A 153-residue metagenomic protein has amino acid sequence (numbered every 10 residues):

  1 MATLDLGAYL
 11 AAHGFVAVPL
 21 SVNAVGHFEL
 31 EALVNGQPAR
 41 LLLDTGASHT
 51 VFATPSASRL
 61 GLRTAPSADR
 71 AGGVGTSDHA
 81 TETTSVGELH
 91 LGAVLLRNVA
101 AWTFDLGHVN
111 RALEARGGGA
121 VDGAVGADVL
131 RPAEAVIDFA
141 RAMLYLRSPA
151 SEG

Functional and structural regions predicted by a protein language model:
M1-G153: Pepsin/retropepsin-fold aspartyl endopeptidases
